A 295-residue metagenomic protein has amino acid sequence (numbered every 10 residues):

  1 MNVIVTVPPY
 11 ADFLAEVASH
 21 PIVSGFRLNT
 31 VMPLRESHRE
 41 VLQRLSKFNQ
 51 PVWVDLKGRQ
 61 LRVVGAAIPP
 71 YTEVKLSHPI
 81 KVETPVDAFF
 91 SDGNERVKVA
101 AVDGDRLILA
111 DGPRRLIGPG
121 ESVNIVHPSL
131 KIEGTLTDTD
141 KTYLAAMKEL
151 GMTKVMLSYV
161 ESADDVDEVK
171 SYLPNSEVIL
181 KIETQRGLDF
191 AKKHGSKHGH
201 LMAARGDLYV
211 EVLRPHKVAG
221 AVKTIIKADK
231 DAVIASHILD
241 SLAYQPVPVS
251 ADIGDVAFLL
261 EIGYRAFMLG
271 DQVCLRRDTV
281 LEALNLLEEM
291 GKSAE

Functional and structural regions predicted by a protein language model:
M1-E295: Non-catalytic helical/linker scaffolds that mediate oligomerization, partner binding, and domain coupling around large
